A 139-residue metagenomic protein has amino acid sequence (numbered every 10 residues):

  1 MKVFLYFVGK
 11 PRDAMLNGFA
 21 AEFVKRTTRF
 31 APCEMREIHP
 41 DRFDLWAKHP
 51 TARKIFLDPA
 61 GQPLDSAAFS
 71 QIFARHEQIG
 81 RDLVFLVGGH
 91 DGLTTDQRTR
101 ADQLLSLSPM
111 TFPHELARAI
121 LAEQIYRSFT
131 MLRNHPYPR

Functional and structural regions predicted by a protein language model:
M1-T27: N-terminal beta1-alpha1 ligand-phosphate binding loop
Y6-V8, L57, L86: Short hydrophobic segments within beta-strands
P11, P59-Q62, G89-G92: Short glycine-rich anion-binding loops that position phosphate/pyrophosphate groups of nucleotides and phosphorylated
M15-L16, L64-D65, L93, P113-H114: Secondary-structure boundary/capping motif
L16-A20, S66-A67, R98, R118: Conserved strand-to-helix beginnings and helix N-cap segments that scaffold or border functional pockets
T28-V84: S-adenosyl-L-methionine/SAH cofactor-binding core of RNA-modifying enzymes
A68-D91, T95-D96, A101-F112: Catalytic beta-strand/loop module used to bind and position nucleotide/cofactor moieties in cofactor-attachment
T95-R139: Structured adenosyl-cofactor binding patch, chiefly the S-adenosyl-L-methionine
